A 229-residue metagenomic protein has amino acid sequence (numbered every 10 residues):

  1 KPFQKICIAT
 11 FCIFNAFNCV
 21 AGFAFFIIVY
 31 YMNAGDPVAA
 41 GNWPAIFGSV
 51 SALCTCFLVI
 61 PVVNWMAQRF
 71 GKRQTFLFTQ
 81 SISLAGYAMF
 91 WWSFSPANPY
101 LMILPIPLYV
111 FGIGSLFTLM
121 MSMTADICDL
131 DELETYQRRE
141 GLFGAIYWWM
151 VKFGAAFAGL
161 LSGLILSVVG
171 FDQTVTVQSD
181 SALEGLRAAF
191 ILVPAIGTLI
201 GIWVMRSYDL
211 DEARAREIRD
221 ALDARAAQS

Functional and structural regions predicted by a protein language model:
K1-S229: Membrane-embedded alpha-helical bundles of multi-pass transporters/translocases, especially carrier/permease families
